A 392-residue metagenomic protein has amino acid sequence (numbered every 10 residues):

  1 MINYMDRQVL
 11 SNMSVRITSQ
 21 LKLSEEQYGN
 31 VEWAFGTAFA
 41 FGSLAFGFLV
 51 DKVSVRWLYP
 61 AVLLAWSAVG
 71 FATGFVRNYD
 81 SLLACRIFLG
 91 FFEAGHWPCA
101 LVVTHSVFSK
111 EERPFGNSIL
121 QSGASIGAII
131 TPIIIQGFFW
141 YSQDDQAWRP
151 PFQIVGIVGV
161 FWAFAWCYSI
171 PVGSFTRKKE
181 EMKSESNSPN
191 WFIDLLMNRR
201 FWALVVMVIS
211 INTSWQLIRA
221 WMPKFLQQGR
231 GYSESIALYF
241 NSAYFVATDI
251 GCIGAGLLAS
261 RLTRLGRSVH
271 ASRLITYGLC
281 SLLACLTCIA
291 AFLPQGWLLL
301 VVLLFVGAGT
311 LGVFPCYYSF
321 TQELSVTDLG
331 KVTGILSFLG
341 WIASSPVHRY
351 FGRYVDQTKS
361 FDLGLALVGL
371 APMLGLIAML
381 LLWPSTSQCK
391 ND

Functional and structural regions predicted by a protein language model:
L10-S11, N198-A255, F314, Y318 (+1 more regions): Extracytoplasmic gate region of multi-pass secondary transporters
K22, S54, F75-S81, G231 (+1 more regions): Helix-breaking motifs and short loop linkers at transmembrane-helix boundaries and internal kinks in secondary membrane
F41-Y79: Conserved MFS/SLC helix-loop-helix module at the cytosolic interface between two early adjacent transmembrane helices
W57-F71, A271-C288: Structural signature of the two symmetry-related core transmembrane helices
C85-A124: Cytoplasmic helix-loop-helix junction between adjacent transmembrane helices in 12-TM secondary transporters
F115-Q136, T248-C252, S337-V347: Glycine-rich segments within core transmembrane alpha-helices of 12-TM secondary carriers
L120-G173: Helix-loop-helix hairpin linking two adjacent transmembrane segments in secondary transporters
G173-V205, G229: Juxtamembrane intracellular "pre-TM" segments in multi-pass secondary transporters
